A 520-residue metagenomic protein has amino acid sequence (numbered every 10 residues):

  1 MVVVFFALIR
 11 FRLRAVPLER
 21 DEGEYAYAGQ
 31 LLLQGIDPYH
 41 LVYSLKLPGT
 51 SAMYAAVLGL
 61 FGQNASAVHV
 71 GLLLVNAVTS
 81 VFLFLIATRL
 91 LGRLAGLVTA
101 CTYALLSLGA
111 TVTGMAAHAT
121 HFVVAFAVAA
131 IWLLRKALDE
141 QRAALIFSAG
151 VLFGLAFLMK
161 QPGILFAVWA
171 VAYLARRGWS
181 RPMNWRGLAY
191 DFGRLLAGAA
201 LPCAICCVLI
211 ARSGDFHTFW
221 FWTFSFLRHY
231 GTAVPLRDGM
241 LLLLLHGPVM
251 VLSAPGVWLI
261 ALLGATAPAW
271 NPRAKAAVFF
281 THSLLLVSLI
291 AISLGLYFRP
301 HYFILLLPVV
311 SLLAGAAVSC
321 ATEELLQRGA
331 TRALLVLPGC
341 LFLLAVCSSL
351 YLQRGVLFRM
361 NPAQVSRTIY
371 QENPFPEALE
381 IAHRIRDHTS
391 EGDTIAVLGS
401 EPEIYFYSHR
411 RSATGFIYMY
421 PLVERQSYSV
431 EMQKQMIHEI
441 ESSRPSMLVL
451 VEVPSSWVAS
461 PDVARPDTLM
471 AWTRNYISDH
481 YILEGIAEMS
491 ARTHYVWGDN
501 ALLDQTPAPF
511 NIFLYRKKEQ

Functional and structural regions predicted by a protein language model:
V16-L18, A330-D387, E401-S408, R425-Q426 (+2 more regions): Membrane-proximal, lumen/periplasm-facing interface regions of secretory-pathway glyco- and lipid-modifying enzymes
V70-L94, V98, L105, A129: Transmembrane-helix motifs of polytopic, lipid-linked glycan transferases
V128-S148, G178-P182, V257-A277, V318: Membrane-interface transmembrane helices that cradle and orient dolichyl/undecaprenyl
K136-G154, M183-A189, G193-A197, A276-L286: Short hydrophobic alpha-helices at membrane interfaces in multi-pass membrane enzymes
L145-Q161, A167-Y173, L201, L285-L294: Membrane-interface alpha helices of multi-pass inner-membrane proteins
A149-V151, I164-V168, F358, Q371-E424 (+3 more regions): Short periplasmic/luminal acceptor-recognition loop of GT-C membrane glycosyltransferases, typified by
L165, L289-I290, G295-L337: Hydrophobic/aromatic-rich transmembrane helices and adjacent perimembrane loops
F166-A200, A265-P272, L312, V318-A330: Perimembrane helix-loop-helix junctions
